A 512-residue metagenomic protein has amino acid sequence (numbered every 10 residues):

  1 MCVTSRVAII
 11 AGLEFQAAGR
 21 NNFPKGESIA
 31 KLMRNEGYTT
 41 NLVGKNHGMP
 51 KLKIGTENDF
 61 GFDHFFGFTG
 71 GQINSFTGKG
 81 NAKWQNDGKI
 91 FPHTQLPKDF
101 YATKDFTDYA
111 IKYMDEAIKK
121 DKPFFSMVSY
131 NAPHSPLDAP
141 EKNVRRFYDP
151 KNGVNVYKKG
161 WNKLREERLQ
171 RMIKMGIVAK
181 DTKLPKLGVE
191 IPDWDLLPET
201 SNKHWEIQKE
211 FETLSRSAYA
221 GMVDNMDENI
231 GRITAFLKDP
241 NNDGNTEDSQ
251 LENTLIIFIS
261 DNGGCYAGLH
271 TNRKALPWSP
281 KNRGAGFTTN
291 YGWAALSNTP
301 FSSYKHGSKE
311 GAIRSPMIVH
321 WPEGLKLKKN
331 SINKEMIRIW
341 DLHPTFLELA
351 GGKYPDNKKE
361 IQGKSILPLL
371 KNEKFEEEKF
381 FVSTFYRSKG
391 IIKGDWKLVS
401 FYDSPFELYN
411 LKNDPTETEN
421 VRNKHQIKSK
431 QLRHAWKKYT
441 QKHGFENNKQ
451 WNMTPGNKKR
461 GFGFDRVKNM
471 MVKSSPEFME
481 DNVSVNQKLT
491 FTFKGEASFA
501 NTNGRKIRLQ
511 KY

Functional and structural regions predicted by a protein language model:
M1-Y402, F406, P415-H434, K438-Q441 (+2 more regions): Formylglycine-dependent sulfatase
M470-F478: Proline-enriched interdomain boundary motifs that mark the N-terminal boundary and often initiate the first structured
M479-Q487: Short, solvent-exposed loop/linker segments at the N-terminal edge of repeated beta-sheet extracellular domains
K488-K494: A short beta-strand segment in extracellular, disulfide-stabilized domains
G495-N501: Extracellular acidic, Ser/Thr/Pro-rich low-complexity tracts
N501-R505, Q510-K511: Solvent-exposed loop segments of extracellular immunoglobulin-like
